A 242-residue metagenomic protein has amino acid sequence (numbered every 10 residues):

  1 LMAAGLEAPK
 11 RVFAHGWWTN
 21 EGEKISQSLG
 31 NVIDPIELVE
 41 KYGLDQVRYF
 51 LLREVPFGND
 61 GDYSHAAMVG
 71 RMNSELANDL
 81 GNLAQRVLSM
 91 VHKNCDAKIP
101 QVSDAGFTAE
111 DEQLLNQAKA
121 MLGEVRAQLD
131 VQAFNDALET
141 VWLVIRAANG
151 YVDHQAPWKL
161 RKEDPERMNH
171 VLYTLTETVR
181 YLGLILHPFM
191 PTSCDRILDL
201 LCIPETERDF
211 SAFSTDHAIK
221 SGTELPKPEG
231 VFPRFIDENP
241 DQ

Functional and structural regions predicted by a protein language model:
L1-K10, V131: Secondary-structure transition/capping motifs at alpha-helix termini and the adjoining loop/turn into the next element
R11-A14, L198-L200: Beta-strand segments within the central parallel beta-sheet cores of soluble alpha/beta enzyme folds
G16-F107, I203-L225, G230-N239: Catalytic adenosine-cofactor/nucleotide-binding cores of aminoacyl-tRNA synthetases and other
Q27, L38-V39, M68-D79, F107-A118 (+3 more regions): Secondary-structure capping and boundary motifs in well-ordered enzyme cores
D60-H65, K119-A127: Short, charged/polar, low-complexity loop and linker segments that flank or interrupt alpha-helical bundles
G61, A127, Q132-A133, W142-Q242: Basic, alpha-helical terminal appendages of large translation-related enzymes
A77, G81-V91, L138, W142-I145 (+2 more regions): Short, hydrophobic, well-ordered secondary-structure elements
A84-V125, I145, N149-D164: Conserved, charged catalytic cores of large soluble enzymes
